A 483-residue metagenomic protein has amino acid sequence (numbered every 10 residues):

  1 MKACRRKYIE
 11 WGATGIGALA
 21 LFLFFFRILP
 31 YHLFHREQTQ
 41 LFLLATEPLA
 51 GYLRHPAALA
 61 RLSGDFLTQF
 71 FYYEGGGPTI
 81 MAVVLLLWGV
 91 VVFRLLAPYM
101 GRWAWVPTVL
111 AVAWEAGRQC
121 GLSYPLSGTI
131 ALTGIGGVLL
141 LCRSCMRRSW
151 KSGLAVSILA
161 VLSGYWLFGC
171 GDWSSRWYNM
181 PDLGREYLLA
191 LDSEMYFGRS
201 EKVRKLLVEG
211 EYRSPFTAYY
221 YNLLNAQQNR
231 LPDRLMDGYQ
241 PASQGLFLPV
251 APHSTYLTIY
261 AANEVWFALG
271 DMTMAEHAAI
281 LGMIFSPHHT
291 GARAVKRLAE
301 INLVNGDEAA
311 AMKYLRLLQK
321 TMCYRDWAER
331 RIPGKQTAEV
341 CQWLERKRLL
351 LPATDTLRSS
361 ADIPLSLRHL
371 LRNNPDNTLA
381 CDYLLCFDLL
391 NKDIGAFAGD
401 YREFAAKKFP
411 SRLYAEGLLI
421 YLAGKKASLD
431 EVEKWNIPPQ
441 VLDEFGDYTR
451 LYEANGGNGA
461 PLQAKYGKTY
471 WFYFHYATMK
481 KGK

Functional and structural regions predicted by a protein language model:
M1-L21: Start-transfer (signal-anchor) and selected internal transmembrane alpha helices of multi-pass inner/ER membrane
W11, E74-V83, S123-G136, S175-R176 (+1 more regions): Alpha-helical transmembrane segments of polytopic membrane proteins
F26-L67, F71-G77: Membrane-interface coil-to-helix junctions
H35, L53-A57, A104-R143, F168-W173: Membrane-interface micro-motifs in multi-pass membrane enzymes
V83-Y99, W114, G136-R143: Transmembrane-helix motifs of polytopic, lipid-linked glycan transferases
G153-D182: Internal/C-terminal transmembrane anchor helices
W177-L350, T356, R372-N373, N377-N391: Soluble catalytic regions of membrane-associated enzymes that act on cell-envelope and secretory-pathway components
L370, S428-K483: Terminal, low-structured helical/coil segments at or just beyond the last alpha-helical repeat
